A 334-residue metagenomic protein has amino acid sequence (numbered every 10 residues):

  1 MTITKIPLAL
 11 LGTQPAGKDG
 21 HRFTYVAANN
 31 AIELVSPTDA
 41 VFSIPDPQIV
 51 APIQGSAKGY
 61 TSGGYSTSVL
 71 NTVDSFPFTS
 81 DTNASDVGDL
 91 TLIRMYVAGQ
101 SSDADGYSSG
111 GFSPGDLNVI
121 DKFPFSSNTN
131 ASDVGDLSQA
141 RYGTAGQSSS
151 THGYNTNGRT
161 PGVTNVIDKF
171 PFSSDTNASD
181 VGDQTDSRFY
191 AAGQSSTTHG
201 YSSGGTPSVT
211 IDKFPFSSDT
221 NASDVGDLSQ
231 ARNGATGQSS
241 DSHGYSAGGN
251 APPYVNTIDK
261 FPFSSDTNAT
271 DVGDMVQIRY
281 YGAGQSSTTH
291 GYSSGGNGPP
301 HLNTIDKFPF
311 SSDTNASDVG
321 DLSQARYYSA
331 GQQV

Functional and structural regions predicted by a protein language model:
M1-V334: Polar, enzyme-active/binding microenvironments
